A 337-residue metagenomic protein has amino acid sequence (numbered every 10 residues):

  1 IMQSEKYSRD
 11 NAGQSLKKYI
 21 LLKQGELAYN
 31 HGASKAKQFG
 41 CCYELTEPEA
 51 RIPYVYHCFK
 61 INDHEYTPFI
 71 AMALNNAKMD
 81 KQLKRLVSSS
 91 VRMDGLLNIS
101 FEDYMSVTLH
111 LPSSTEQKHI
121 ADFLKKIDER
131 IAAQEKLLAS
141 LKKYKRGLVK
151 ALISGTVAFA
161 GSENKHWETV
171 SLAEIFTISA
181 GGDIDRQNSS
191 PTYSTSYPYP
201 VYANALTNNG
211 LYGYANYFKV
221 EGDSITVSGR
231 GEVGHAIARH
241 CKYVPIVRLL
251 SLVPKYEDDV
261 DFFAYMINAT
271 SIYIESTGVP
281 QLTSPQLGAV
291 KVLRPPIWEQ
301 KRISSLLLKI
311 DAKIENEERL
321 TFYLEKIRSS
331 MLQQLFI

Functional and structural regions predicted by a protein language model:
I1-S8, A50, P200: Short, basic/aromatic beta-hairpin or loop at an interaction surface
Y7-K17, G210-L211: Short alpha-helix capping/helix-loop boundary micro-motifs
K23-M79, A203-N268, E275-V279, T283-L287: A short beta-sheet element
A50-V55, S89-T115, Y243-L250, S276-W298: A short glycine-rich beta-alpha junction/loop motif
A77, E102, G155, V170-A173 (+2 more regions): Structural detector for helix-capping/boundary residues
R85-L86, D185-Y193, N216, G278-P280: Short coil/turn segments at secondary-structure boundaries
S106, S114, A160-I184, P191 (+1 more regions): Non-catalytic DNA-recognition/assembly elements of restriction-modification systems
L111-E168, L293-I337: Amphipathic alpha-helical coiled-coil/heptad-repeat segments
